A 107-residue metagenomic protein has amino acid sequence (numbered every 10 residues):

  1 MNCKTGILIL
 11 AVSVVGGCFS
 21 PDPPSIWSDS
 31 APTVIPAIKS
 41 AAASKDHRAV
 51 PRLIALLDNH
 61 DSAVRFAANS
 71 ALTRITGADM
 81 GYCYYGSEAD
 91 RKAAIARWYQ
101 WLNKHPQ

Functional and structural regions predicted by a protein language model:
M1-I7: Bacterial N-terminal signal peptides that target proteins for export
V12, G16-I35: Bacterial Sec signal peptide processing site at the extreme N-terminus
C18-S25, D46-D58, A78-Y85, I95: Amphipathic alpha-helical scaffolding segments comprising HEAT/armadillo-like alpha-solenoid repeats
I26-D29, A42, L57-H60, L102: Alpha-solenoid helical repeat architecture
D29-S30, H60-D61, S87, R91: Short inter-helical turns and helix N-cap capping residues of alpha-solenoid HEAT/ARM repeat scaffolds
P32-D46, F66-A78, Y84-G86, N103: Structural detector for internal amphipathic alpha-helices that build alpha-solenoid repeat scaffolds
Y82-Q107: Alpha-helical scaffold repeats of the Armadillo/HEAT/TPR superfamily
